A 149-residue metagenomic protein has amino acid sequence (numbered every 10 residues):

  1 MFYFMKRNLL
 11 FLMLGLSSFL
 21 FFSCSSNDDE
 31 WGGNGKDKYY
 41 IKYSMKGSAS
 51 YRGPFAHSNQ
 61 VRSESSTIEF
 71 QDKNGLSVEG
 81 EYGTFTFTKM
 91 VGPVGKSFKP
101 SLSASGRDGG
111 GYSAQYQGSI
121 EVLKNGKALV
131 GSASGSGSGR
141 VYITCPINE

Functional and structural regions predicted by a protein language model:
F2, S17-M45: Bacterial Sec-dependent N-terminal signal peptides
F2-L12: Bacterial N-terminal signal peptides that target proteins for export
I41, P100, Y116-I120: Hydrophobic residues positioned within well-ordered beta-strands of beta-sheet architectures
S44-Y51, G111: Structural motif
G53-I68, A114-L123: Short, surface-exposed beta-strand/strand-loop-strand elements in extracellular ectodomains
R62-A114: Mature extracytoplasmic domains of secretory-pathway proteins
V91-G95, V122-L129: A short, structured loop/turn motif at beta-sheet edges
N125-E149: C-terminal partner/receptor-binding element of secreted or periplasmic proteins
